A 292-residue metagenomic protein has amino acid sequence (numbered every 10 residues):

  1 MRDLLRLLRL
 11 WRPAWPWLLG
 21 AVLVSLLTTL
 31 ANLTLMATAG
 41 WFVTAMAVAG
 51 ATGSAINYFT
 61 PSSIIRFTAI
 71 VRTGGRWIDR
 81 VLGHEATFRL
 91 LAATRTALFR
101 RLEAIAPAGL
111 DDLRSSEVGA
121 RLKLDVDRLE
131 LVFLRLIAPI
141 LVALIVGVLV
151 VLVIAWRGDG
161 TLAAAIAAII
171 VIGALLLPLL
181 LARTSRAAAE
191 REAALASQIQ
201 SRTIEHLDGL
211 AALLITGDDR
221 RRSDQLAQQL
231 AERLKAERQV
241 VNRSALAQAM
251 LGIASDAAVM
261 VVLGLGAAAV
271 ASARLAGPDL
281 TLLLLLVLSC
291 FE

Functional and structural regions predicted by a protein language model:
L8-W15, P107, L124-L131, I137 (+2 more regions): An intracellular "coupling" helix at the cytosolic face of ABC transporter transmembrane type-1 domains
P16-L23, T28-A31, V48-L91, I170 (+2 more regions): Transmembrane-helix motif of ABC transporter permease domains
A21-L26, A138-R191, G264-A276: Transmembrane helices of ABC transporter permease
L26-T34, I70-W77, R128, V132-V148 (+2 more regions): Hydrophobic alpha-helical transmembrane bundles that constitute the permease/transmembrane domains of multi-pass
L35, A39, D79, G83 (+5 more regions): Hydrophobic/aromatic residues in alpha-helical transmembrane segments
A39, I64-D111, S115, K123 (+5 more regions): Juxtamembrane helix-loop junctions of ABC transporter transmembrane domains
G40, T44-T60, W156-A168, L246-E292: Helix-loop-helix
H84-T96, R100, L141, A165-A211 (+2 more regions): Cytoplasmic coupling helices
